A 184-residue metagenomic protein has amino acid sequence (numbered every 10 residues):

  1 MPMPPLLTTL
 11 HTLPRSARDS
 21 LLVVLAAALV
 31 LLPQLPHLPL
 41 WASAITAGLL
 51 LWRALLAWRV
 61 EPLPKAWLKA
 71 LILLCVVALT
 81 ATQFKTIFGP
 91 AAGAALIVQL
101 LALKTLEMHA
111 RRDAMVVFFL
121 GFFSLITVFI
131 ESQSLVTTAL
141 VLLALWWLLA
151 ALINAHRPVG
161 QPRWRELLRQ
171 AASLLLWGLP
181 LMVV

Functional and structural regions predicted by a protein language model:
M1-V184: Linear, non-domain "peripheral" regions
